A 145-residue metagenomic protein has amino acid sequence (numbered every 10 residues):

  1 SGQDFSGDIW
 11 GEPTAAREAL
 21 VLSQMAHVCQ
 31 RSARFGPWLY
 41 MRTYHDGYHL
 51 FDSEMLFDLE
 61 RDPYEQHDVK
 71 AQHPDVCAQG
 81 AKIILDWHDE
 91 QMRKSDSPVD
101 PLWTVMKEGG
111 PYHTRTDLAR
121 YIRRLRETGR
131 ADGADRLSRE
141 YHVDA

Functional and structural regions predicted by a protein language model:
S1-M55, L59, Y64, K94: C-terminal cap/loop subdomain of S1 sulfatases and analogous C-terminal strand-loop tails that border
V69-A145: Long, internal low-complexity/basic segments
